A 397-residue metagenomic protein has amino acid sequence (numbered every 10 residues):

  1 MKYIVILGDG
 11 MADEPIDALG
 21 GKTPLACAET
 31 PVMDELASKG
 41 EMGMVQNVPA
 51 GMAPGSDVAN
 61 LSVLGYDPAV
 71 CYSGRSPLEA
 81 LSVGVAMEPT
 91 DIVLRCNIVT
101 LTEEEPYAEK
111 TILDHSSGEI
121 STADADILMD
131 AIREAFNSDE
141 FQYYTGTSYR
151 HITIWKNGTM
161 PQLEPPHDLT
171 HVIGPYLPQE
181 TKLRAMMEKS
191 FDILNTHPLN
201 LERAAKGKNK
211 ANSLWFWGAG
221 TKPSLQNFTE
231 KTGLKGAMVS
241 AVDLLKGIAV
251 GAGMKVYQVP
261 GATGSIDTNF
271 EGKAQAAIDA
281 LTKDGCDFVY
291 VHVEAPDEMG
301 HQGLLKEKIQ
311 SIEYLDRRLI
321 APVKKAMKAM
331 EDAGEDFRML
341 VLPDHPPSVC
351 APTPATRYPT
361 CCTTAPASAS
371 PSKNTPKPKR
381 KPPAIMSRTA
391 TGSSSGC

Functional and structural regions predicted by a protein language model:
M1-C397: Feature captures the catalytic ectodomains and active-site-proximal regions of enzymes that hydrolyze or transfer
